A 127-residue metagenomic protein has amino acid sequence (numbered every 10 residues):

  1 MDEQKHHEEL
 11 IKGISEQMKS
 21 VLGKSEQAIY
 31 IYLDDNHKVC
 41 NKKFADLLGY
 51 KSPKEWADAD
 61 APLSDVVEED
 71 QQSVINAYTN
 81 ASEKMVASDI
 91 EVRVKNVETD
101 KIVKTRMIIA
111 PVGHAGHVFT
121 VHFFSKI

Functional and structural regions predicted by a protein language model:
M1, R106-K126: Short loop/turn elements at sensory-signaling interfaces that couple input to output
M1-E16, S125-I127: PAS-associated C-terminal cap
E9-D34: PAS/LOV and related PAS-like sensory modules
Q27, I90-E91, I108: Short loop/turn microsegments at loop-to-beta-strand junctions
L33, C40-K42: PAS-family and closely related small sensory beta-sandwich domains used across diverse signal-transduction proteins
K38, A45-S64, Q71-Q72: PAS and related sensory helical modules
E69-R93: Terminal output helix/cap of sensory domains in signal transduction proteins
R93-D100: PAS-family sensory domains
